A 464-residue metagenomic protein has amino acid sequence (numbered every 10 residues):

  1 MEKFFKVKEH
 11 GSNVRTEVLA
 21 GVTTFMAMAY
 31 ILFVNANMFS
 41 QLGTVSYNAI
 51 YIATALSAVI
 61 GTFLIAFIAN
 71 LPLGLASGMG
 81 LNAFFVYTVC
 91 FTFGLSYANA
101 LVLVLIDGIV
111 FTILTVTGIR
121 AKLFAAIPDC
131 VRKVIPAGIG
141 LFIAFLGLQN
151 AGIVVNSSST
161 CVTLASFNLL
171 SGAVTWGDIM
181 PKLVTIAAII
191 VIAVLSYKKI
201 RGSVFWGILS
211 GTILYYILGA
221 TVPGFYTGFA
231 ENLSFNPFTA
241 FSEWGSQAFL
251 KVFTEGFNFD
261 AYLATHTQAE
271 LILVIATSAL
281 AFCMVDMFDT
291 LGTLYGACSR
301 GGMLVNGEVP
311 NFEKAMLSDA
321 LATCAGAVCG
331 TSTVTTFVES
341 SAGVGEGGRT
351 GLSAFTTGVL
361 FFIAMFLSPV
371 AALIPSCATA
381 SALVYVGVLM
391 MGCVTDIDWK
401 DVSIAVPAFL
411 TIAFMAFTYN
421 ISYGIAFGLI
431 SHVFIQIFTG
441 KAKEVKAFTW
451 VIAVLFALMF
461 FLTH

Functional and structural regions predicted by a protein language model:
M1-A49, A165-L170, I208-E313, A457-L458: Helix-loop-helix hairpins and the membrane-proximal interhelical loops of multi-pass alpha-helical transport proteins
M1-N35, S57, G78-Y87, F91-I139 (+1 more regions): Helix-loop-helix junctions within the multi-pass membrane cores of secondary transporters/permeases
H10-G21, G43, Y47, Y51 (+20 more regions): Hydrophobic, aromatic-rich alpha-helical transmembrane segments and their membrane-interface anchor motifs
S46-T92: Active-site cofactor/substrate anionic-group-binding motifs, chiefly glycine- and Lys/Arg-rich phosphate-binding loops
G61-G74, A193-K199, A281-D289, D319-C329 (+3 more regions): Transmembrane alpha-helix interface/packing and boundary motifs in multi-pass membrane proteins, characterized by
N82-T92, T112-R120, T160-L170, K199-F205 (+6 more regions): Alpha-helical membrane-embedding segments and immediately adjacent membrane-interface amphipathic helices
F93-I217, T221, F355-H464: Membrane-embedded alpha-helical modules
